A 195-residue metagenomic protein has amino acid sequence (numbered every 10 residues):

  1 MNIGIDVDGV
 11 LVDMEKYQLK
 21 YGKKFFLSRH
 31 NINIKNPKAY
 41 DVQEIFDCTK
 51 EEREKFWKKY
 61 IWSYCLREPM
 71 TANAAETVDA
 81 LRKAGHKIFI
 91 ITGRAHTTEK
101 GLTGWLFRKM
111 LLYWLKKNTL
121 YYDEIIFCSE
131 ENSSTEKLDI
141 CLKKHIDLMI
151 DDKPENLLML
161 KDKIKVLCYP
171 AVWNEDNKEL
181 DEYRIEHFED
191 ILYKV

Functional and structural regions predicted by a protein language model:
M1-E52: Active-site neighborhood of HAD-like aspartate-dependent phosphohydrolases
V10-L11, Y17-Q18, R94-T98, N132-S133 (+2 more regions): Short, solvent-exposed loop/turn segments at secondary-structure junctions
I45-I61, H86-F89, T119: Short, basic/glycine-rich phosphate-binding loops at helix/coil junctions that contact nucleotide phosphates
C65, A74-L111, I125-C128: Substrate-recognition element of Asp-dependent hydrolases with the DxDx(T/V) motif
K87-F89, L148, K165-L167: A structural signal for isolated positions on well-ordered beta-strands in alpha/beta enzyme cores
T97-L148, P154: Substrate-recognition "cap/lid" segment bordering the active-site pocket of phosphatases
D139-K143, K153-V195: Asp-based, Mg2+/Mn2+-dependent phosphohydrolase catalytic module
